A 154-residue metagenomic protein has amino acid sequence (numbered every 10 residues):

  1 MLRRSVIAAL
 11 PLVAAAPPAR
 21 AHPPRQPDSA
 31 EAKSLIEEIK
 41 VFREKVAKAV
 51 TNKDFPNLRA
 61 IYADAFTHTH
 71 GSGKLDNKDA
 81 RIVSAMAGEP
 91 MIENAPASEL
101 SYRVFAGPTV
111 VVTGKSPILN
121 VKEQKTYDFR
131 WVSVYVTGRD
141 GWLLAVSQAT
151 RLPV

Functional and structural regions predicted by a protein language model:
L2, P11-A65, V154: Short, low-complexity N-terminal intrinsically disordered segments enriched in polar/charged residues
V46, L58, F66, R81 (+2 more regions): Hydrophobic pocket/interface hotspot
V50, A65-D76, M86-M91: A short gly/proline-enriched turn/hairpin at secondary-structure junctions
Y62, S72, V104, G114-S116 (+2 more regions): A mature extracytoplasmic/lumenal domain signature
H68-T69, V111-V112, L144-A145: Short hydrophobic/aromatic-rich beta-strand segments that constitute the beta-sheet cores of beta-sandwich/beta-barrel
L75, Q124-D128: Short, mixed charged/polar active-site loops that provide acid/base catalysis or chelate metal/phosphate cofactors
V83-K125: Surface-exposed, charged secondary-structure patches
D128-P153: Short beta-strand edge/turn micro-motifs at domain boundaries
